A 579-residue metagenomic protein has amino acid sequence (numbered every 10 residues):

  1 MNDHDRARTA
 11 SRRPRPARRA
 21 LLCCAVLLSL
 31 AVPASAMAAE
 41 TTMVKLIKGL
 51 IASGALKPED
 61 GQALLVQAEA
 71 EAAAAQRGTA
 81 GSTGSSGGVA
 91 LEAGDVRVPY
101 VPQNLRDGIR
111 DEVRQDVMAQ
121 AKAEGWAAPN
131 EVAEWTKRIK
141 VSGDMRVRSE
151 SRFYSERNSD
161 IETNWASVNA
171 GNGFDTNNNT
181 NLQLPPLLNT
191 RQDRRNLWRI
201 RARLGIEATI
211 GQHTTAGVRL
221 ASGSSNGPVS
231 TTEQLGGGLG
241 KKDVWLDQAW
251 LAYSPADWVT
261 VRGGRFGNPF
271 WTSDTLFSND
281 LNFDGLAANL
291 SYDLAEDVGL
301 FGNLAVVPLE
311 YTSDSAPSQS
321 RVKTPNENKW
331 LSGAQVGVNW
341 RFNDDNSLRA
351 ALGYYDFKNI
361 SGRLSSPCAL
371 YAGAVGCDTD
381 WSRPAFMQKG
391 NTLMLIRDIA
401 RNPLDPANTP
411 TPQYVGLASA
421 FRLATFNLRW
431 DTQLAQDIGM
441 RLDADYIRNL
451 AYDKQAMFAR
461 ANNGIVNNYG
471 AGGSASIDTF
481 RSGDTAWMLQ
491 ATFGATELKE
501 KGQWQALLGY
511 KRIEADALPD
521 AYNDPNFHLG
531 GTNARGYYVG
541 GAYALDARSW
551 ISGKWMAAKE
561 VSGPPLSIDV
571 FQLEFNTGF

Functional and structural regions predicted by a protein language model:
N2, L188-R191, A369, D378-F579: Outer-membrane beta-barrel pore domains
N2-A7, R12, A36-N189, F579: N-terminal periplasmic/intermembrane-space "pro-region" immediately following the signal or transit peptide
L21-L28: Hydrophobic helical h-region of N-terminal Sec-dependent signal peptides in bacterial secretory/periplasmic proteins
A31-S35: N-terminal signal peptide c-region/cleavage motif recognized by signal peptidases
R138-K140, Q192-G362, G483-Y522: Outer membrane beta-barrel
S149-D257, F270-S278, T411, N449-S482 (+1 more regions): Surface-exposed loop and membrane-interface regions of Gram-negative outer-membrane beta-barrel proteins
S155-I161, S230-T232, D314-S318, I360-W381 (+3 more regions): Outer-membrane beta-barrel and related beta-rich outer-membrane complex signature in Gram-negative bacteria
N158-W165, E233-G237, S278-F283, Q319-K323 (+4 more regions): Flexible, surface-exposed loop regions and adjacent strand-edge segments of Gram-negative outer-membrane beta-barrel
